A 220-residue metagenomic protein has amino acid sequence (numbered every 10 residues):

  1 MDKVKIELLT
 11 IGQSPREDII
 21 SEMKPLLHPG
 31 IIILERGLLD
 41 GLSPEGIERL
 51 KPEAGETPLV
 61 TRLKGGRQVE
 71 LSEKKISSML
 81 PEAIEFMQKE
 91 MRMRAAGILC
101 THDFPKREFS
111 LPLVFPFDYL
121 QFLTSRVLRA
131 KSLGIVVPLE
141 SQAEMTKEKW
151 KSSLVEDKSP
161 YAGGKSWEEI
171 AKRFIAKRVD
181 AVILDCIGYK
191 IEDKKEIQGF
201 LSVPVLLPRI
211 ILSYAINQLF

Functional and structural regions predicted by a protein language model:
D2-L71, I135-S166: N-terminal glycine-rich anion-binding loop in soluble enzyme alpha/beta folds
K3, E35-S43, K75-Q88, F115-S141: A short, flexible N-terminal coil/short beta segment enriched in small residues
L9-I11, R16-E17, R173-I211: Extended, histidine- and acidic-residue-enriched regions that form the cofactor-binding/catalytic faces
I31, S110-F115, K151-P160, F200-V205: Active-site regions of enzymes building and remodeling cell-envelope glycoconjugates
G37-L39, P116-L123, K158-S166, L207-Y214: Short, acidic/turn-prone active-site loops that include or flank metal/cofactor- and phosphate-binding residues
E70-F117, I183-K194: N-terminal glycine-rich phosphate/adenylate-binding segment common to multiple enzyme folds
M79-M87, G164-R178: A short, acidic, amphipathic alpha-helical segment used as a generic capping/interface helix at domain edges
R129-A130, V205-F220: Short, flexible loop segments at boundaries between secondary-structure elements
